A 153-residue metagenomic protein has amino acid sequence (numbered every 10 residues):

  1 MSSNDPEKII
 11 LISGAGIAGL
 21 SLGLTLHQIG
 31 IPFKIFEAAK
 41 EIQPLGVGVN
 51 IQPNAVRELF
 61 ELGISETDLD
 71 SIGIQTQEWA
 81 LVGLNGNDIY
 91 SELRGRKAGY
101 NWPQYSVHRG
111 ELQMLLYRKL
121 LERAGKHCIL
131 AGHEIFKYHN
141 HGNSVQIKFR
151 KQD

Functional and structural regions predicted by a protein language model:
S2-A18: Beta1/beta-strand and adjacent pyrophosphate-binding region of the FAD-binding site in flavoprotein oxidoreductases
H27-V47: Glycine-rich FAD pyrophosphate-binding loop
V47-L121, F136-H139: Active-site-adjacent segment of FAD-dependent monooxygenases/related oxidoreductases
A131-V145: A conserved short coil-to-beta-strand element within the FAD-binding core of flavoproteins
Q152-D153: Core beta-strand elements of the Rossmann-like FAD/NAD(P) dinucleotide-binding domain in flavoenzyme oxidoreductases
